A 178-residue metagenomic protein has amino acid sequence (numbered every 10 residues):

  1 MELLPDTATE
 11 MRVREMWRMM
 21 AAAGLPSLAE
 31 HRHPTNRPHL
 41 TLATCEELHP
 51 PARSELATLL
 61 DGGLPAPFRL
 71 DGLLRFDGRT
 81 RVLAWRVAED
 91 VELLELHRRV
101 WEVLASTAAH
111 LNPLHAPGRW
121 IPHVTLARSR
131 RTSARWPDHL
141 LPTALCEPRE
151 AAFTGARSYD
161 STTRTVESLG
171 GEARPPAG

Functional and structural regions predicted by a protein language model:
M1-F68, E92-E147, E167-G178: Basic, often amphipathic N-terminal segments
P67-L70, A152: Short amphipathic
G72-L74: Long, low-complexity, Ser/Thr/Gly/Pro-rich intrinsically disordered segments that act as flexible linkers and assembly
T80-L83: Charge-rich, low-complexity N-terminal segments
A144-S161: Short, flexible loop segments at boundaries between secondary-structure elements
D160-T163, G170: Acidic/polar residues at beta-strand termini and the immediately following turn/coil
